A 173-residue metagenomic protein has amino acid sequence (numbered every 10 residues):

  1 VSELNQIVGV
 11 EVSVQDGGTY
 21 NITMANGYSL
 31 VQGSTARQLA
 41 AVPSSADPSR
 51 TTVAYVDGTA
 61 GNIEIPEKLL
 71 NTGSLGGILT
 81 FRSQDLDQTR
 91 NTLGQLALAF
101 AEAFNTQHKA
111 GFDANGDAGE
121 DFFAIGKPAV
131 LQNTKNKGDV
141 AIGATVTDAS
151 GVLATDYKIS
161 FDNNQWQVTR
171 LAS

Functional and structural regions predicted by a protein language model:
V1-S173: Structural signature of extracellular appendage/secretion-system components
